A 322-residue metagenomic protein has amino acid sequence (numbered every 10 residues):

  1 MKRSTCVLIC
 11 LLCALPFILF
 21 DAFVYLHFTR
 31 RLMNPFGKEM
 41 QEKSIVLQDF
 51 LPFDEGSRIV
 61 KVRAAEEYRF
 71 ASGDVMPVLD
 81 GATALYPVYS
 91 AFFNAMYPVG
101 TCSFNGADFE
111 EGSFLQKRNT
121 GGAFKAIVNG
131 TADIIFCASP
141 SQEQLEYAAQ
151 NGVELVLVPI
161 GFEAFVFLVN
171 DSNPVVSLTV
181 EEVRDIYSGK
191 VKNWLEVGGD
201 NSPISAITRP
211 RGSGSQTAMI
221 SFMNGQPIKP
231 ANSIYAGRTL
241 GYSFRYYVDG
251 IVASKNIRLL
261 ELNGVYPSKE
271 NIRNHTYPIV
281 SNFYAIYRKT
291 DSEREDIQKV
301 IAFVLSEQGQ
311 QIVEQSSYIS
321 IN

Functional and structural regions predicted by a protein language model:
K2-E163, L168-N322: Exported/periplasmic ABC-transporter solute-binding proteins
